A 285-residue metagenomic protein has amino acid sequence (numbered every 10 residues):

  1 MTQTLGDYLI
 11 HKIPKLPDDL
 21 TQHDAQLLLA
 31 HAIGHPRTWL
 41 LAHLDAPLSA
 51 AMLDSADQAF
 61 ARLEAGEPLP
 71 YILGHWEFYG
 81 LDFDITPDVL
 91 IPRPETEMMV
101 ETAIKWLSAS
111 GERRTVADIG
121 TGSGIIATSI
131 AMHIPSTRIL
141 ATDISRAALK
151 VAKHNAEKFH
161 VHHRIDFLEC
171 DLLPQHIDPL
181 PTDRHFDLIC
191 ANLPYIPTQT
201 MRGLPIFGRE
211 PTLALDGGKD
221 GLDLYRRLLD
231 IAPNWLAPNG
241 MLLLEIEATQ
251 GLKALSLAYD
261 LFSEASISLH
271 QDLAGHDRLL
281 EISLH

Functional and structural regions predicted by a protein language model:
M1-L41: Non-catalytic accessory regions of SAM-dependent methyltransferases
D18, I134-S136, K158-H162, Y259-S266: Short helix-capping segments at alpha-helix termini
L28, G66, T96, I126 (+4 more regions): Residue-level signal for inorganic ion chemistry
A30-W106: Conserved AdoMet
P92, D118, A141, G217 (+1 more regions): Conserved SAM-binding loop
M98-P205: Conserved SAM/SAH cofactor-binding pocket of Class I
L193-L224: Mobile active-site "lid"/loop adjacent to the S-adenosyl-L-methionine
K219-I282: Conserved Class I SAM-dependent methyltransferase catalytic core
